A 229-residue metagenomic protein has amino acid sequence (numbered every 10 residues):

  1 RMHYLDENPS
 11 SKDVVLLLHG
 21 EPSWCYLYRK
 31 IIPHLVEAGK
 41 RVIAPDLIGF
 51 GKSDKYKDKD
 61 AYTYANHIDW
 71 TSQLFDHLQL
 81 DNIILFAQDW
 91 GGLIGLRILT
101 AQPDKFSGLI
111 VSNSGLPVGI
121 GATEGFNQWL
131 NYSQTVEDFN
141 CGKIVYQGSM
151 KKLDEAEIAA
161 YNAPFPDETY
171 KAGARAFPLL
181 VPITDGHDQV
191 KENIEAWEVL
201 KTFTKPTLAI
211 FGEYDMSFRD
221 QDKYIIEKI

Functional and structural regions predicted by a protein language model:
R1-E7: A short loop-to-beta-strand scaffold at the N-terminal edge of the catalytic core in hydrolase folds
L5, E37, A44-A87: Active-site loop/oxyanion-hole signature of alpha/beta-hydrolase fold enzymes
E7-K52, I225: Conserved HGGG/HGGXW glycine-rich cap/lid loop of the alpha/beta-hydrolase fold
L27-R29, S53-D60, I120-T123, D220-Q221: Conserved catalytic-core motifs of eukaryotic protein kinase domains, centered on the activation segment
L80-G121: Conserved hydrolase catalytic core segment
V118-F177, V181, D188: Helix-rich cap/lid subdomain of alpha/beta-hydrolase
L180-V199: Active-site nucleophile elbow and catalytic-triad environment of alpha/beta-hydrolase enzymes
T204-I229: Conserved loop-alpha-helix segment in the C-terminal half of the alpha/beta-hydrolase fold that carries the catalytic
